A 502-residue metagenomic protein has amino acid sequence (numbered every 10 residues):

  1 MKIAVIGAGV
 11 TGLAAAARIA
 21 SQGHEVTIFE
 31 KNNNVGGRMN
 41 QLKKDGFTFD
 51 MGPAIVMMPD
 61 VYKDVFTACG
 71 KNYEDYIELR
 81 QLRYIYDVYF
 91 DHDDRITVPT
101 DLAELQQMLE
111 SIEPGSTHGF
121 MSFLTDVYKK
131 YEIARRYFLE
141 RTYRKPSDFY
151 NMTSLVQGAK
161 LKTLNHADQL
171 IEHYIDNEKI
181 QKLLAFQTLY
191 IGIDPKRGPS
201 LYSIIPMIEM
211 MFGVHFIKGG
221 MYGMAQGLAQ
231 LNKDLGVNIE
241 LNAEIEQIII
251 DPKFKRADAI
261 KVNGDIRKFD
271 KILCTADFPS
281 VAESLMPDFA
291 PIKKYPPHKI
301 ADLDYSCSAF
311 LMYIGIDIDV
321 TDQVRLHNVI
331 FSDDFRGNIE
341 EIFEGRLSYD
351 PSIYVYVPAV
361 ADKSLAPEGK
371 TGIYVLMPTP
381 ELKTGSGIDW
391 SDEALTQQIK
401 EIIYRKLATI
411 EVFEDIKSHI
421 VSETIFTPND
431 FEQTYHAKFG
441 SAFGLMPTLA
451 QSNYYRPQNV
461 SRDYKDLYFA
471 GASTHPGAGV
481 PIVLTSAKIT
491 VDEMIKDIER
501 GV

Functional and structural regions predicted by a protein language model:
K2-E132: N-terminal glycine-rich phosphate/pyrophosphate-binding loop and immediately adjacent elements
P53, A472-M494: A conserved FAD-binding loop/helix module that cradles the flavin
D91-R197: Rossmann-like flavin
N177-I191, D350-Y356, F413-P476: A glycine-rich dinucleotide-binding beta-alpha-beta segment and adjacent secondary-structure elements that constitute
I204-A257: Helical element adjacent to the flavin cofactor pocket in flavoenzyme catalytic cores
E246-P367: Mid-domain catalytic core of redox enzymes that form a hydrophobic substrate pocket/lid adjacent to a catalytic redox
I250, K496-V502: Active-site-proximal substrate-binding core of FAD-dependent oxidoreductases
D317-F426: C-terminal segments that line or cap access tunnels to active or ligand-binding sites in enzymes and enzyme-associated
